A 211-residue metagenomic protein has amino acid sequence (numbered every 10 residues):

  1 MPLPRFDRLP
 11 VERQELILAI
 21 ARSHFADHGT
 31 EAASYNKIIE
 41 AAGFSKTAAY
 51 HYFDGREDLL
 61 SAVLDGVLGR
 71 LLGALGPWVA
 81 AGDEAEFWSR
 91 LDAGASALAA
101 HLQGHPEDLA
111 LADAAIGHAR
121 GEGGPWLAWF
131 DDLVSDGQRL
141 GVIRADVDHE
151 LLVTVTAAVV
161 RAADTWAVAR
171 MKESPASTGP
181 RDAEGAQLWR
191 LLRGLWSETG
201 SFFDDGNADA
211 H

Functional and structural regions predicted by a protein language model:
M1, A100, D132-L140, T165 (+1 more regions): C-terminal peripheral helix-coil segments that are non-catalytic and often amphipathic
R13-A21, I38, V63-V67, L71 (+1 more regions): Generic hydrophobic, amphipathic alpha-helix propensity
L16, H24-D58, A62: Helix-turn-helix
A62, G76-G104, H149, V153-T156 (+1 more regions): Hydrophobic alpha-helical connector segments
G69-G76, D92-A93, I116-V142, H149-T165 (+1 more regions): Amphipathic alpha-helical packing segments from all-alpha helical-bundle domains
S89-R120, D131-D132, T165-K172: Amphipathic alpha-helical segments used for helix-helix packing
L109-D113, D146, F203-D205: Short, hydrophobic secondary-structure boundary micro-motifs
